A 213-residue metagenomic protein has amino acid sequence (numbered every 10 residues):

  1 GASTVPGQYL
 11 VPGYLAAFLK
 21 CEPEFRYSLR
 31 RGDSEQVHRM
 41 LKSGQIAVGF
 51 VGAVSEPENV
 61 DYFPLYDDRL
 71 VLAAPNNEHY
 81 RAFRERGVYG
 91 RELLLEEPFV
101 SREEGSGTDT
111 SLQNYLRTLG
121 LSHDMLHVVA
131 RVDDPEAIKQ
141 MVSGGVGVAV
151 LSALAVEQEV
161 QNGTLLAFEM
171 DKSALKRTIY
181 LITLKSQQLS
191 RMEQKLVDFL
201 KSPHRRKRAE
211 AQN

Functional and structural regions predicted by a protein language model:
G1-E58: Central regulatory/effector-binding core of bacterial HTH transcription factors
L10, L166-E210: A late-sequence structural motif
D33-H38, K42-I46, V51-G52, Q113-R117 (+1 more regions): Hydrophobic hinge/microswitch elements
H38-R39, F63, E92, K139-Q140 (+1 more regions): Alpha-helical segments flanking ligand/cofactor-binding loops in enzyme cores
V60-V100, E104: Flexible hinge/capping segments at coil-to-helix
D61-V71, H127, Q161-L175: Short beta-strand->loop
R81-R84, P98-G120, L189-E193, V197 (+1 more regions): Secondary-structure junction motif
